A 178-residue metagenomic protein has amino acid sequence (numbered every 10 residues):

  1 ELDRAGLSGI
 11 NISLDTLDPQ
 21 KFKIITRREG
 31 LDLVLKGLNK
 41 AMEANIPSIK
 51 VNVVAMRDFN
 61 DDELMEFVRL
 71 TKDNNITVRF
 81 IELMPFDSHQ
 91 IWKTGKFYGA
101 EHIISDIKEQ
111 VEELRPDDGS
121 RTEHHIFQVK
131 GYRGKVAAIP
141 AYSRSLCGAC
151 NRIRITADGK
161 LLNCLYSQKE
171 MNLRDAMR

Functional and structural regions predicted by a protein language model:
E1-I81: Radical SAM/AdoMet-radical enzyme domain recognition
M84: Active-site/acyl-donor-binding loops of N-acyltransferases
D87-R178: Accessory C-terminal segments flanking Radical SAM cores
